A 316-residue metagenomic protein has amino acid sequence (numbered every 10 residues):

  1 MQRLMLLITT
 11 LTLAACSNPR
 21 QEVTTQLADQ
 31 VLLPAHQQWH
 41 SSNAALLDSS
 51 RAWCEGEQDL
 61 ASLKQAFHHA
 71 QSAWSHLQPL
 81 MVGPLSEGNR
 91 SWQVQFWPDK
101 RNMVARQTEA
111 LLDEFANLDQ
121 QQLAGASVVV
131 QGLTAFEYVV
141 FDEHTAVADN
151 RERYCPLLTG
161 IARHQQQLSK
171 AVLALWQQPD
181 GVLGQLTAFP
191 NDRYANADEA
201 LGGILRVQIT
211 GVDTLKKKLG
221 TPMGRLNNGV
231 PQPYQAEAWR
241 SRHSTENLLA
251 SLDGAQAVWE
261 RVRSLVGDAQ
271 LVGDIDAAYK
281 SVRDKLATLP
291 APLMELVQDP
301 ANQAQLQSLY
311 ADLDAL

Functional and structural regions predicted by a protein language model:
Q2-L7: Sec-dependent signal peptide recognition, specifically the positively charged N-region followed immediately by
T10-L11: Short, linear, compositionally biased motifs with a strong N-terminal bias
A14-A15: C-terminal motif of bacterial Sec signal peptides marking the signal peptidase cleavage site
R20-L316: Mature extracytoplasmic or organellar-lumen-exposed domains after removal of signal/transit peptides
